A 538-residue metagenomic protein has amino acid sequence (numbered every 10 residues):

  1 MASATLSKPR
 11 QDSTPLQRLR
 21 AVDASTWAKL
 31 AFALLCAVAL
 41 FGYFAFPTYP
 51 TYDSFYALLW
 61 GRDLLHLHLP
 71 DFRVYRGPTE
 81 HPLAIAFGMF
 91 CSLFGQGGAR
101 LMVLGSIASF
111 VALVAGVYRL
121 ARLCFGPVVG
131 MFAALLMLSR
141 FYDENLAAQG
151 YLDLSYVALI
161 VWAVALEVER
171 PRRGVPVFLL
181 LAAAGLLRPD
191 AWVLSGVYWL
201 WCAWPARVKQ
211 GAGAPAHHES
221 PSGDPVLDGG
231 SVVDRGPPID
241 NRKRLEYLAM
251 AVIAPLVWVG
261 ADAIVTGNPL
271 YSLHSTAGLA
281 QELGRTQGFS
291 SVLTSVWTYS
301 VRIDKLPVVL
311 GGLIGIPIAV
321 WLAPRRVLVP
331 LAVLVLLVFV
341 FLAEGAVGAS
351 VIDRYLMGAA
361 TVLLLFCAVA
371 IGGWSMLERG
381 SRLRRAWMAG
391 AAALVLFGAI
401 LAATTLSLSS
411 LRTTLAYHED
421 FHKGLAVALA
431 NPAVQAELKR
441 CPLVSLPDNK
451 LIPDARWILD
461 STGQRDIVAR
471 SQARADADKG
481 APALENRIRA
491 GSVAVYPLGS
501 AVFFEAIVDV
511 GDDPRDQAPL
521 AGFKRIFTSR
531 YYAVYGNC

Functional and structural regions predicted by a protein language model:
T5, F32-A33, L179, W199 (+5 more regions): Signature aromatic-anchored transmembrane alpha helix within multi-pass, membrane-resident enzymes that catalyze glycan
R10, C124, V161-P176, A206-Q210 (+1 more regions): Membrane-interface transmembrane helices that cradle and orient dolichyl/undecaprenyl
P50-T51, G77, Y142-S155, I352: Short acidic/glycine- and proline-prone juxtamembrane loop motifs at membrane-interface regions of multi-pass membrane
Y56, D63, R242-L313, L396-S410: Membrane-lumen/periplasm interface segments of specific transmembrane helices in polyprenyl phosphate-linked
G116, L136, S155-L180, V362-F366: Specific aromatic-rich, kink-prone transmembrane helix
V117, A203, V301-L331, L336-F339: Hydrophobic, aromatic-rich transmembrane alpha-helices and their immediate juxtamembrane boundary segments
A147, D153, A184-P189, V193 (+3 more regions): Hydrophobic/aromatic-rich transmembrane helices and adjacent perimembrane loops
W387-P453, S471: Membrane-embedded, lumen/periplasm-facing catalytic core of multi-pass transferases that use lipid-linked donors
